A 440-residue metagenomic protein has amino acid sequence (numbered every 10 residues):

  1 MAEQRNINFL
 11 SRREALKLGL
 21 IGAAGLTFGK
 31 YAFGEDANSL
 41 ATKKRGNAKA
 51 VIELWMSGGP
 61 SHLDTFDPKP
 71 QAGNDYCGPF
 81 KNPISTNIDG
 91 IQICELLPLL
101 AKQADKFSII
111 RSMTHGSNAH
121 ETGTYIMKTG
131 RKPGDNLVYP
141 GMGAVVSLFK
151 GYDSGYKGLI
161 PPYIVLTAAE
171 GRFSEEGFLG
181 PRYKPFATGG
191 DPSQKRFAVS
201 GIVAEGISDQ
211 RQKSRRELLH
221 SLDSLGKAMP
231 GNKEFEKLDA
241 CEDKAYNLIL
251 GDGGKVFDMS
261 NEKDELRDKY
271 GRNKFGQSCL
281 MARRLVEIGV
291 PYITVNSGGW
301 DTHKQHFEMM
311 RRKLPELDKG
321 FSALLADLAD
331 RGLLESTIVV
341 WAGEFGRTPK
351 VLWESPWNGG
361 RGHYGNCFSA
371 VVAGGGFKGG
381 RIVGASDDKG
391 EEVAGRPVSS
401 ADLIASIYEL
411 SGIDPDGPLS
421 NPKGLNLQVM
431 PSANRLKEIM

Functional and structural regions predicted by a protein language model:
M1-M440: Ligand-binding pockets and gating/stacking loops
